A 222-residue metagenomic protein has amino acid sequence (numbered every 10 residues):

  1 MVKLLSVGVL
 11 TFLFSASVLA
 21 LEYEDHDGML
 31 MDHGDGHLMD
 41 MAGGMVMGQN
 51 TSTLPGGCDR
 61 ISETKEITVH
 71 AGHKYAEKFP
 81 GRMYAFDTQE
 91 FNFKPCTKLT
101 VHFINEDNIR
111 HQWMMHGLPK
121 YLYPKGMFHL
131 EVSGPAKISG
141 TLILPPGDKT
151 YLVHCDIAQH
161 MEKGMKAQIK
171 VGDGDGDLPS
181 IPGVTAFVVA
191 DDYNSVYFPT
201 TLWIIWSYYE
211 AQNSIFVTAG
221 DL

Functional and structural regions predicted by a protein language model:
V2-G8: Sec-dependent signal peptide recognition, specifically the positively charged N-region followed immediately by
S15-S17: N-terminal signal peptide c-region/cleavage motif recognized by signal peptidases
L21-Q49, I61-K65, L130-Y209, A219-L222: Extracellular/periplasmic metallocenter environments
S62-K98: N-terminal edge beta-strand
E66, K98, R110-Q112, T150: Exposed beta-strand and adjacent loop surfaces of beta-rich binding modules that mediate intermolecular recognition
K78, I104-A136, Q159-A167: Histidine- and aromatic-enriched segments that form or immediately flank copper-ligand environments
D87-Q89, F128, G140: Short, conserved secondary-structure segments in the cores of folded domains
K98-I104: Short edge beta-strand/loop segments characteristic of extracellular beta-sandwich folds
